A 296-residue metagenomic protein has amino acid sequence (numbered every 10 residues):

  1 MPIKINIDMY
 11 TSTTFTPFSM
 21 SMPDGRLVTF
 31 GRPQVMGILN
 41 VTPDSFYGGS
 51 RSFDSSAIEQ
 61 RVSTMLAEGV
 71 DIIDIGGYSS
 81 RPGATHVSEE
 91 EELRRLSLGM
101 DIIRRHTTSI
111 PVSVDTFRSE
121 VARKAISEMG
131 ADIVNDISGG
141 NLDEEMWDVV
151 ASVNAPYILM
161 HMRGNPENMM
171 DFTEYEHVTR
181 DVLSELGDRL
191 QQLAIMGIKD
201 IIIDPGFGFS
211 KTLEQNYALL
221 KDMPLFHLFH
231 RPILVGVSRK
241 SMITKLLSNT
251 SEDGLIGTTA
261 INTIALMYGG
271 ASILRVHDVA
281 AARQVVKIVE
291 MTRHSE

Functional and structural regions predicted by a protein language model:
N6-F15, M20-D24, F30, S45-T64 (+6 more regions): Active-site-adjacent loop and "lid" segments of alpha/beta metabolic enzymes
M36, V70, P111, A131-D132 (+1 more regions): Hydrophobic "anchor" residues on beta-strands that sit immediately upstream of conserved functional sites
Q60-G76: Catalytic domains of carbohydrate-active enzymes, especially glycoside hydrolases
